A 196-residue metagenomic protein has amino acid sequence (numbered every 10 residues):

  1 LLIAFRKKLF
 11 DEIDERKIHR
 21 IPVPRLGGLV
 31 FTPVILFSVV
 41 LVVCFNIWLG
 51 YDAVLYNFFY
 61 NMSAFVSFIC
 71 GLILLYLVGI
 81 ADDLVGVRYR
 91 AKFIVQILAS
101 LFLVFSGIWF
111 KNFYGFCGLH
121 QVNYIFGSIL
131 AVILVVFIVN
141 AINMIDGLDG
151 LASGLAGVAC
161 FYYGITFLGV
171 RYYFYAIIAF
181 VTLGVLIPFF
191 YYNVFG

Functional and structural regions predicted by a protein language model:
L1-G196: "…together with the soluble PPM/PP2C metallo-phosphatase catalytic core" -> "…together with the soluble PPM/PP2C
